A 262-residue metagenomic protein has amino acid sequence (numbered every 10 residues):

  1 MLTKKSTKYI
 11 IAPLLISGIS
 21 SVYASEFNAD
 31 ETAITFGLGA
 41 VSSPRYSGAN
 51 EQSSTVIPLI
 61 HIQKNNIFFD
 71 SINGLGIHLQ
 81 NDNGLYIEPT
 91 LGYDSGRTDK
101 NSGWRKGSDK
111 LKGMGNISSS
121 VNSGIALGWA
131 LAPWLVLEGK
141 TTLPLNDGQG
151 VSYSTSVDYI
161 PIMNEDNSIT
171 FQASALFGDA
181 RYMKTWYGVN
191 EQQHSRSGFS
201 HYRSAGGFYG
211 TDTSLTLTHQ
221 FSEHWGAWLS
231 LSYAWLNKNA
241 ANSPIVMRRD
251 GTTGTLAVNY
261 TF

Functional and structural regions predicted by a protein language model:
M1-A33, A49: Cleavable N-terminal export/targeting peptides
Y9-I11, H61-I67, Y202-D212: Short, charged, low-hydrophobicity "junction" segments
S25-I77, Y86, R181: Short glycine/proline- and aromatic-enriched beta-strand/turn motifs that initiate or cap beta-hairpins
N28-I34, S54-V56, N65-I67, N83-I87 (+7 more regions): Outer-envelope beta-barrel architecture signal
L38-S42, P58-K64, L75-L79, I125-W129 (+5 more regions): Residues on the lipid-exposed face of transmembrane beta-strands in outer-membrane beta-barrel proteins
A40-P44, K64-N66, L91-R97, T141-D147 (+4 more regions): Transmembrane beta-strands of outer-membrane beta-barrel pores
S71-D158, I162-T170, A180-G206, V246-R248: Outer-membrane pore/translocation modules
T218-F262: Predominantly the C-terminal beta-signal and adjacent terminal strand-loop region of outer-membrane beta-barrel
